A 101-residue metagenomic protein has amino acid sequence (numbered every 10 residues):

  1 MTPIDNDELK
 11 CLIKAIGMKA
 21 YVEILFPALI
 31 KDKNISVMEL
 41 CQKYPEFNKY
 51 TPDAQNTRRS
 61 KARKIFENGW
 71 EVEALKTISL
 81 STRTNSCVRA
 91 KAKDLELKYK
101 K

Functional and structural regions predicted by a protein language model:
M1-D7: Basic, low-complexity segments
I4, D32-I35, Y50, R83 (+1 more regions): Short coil/turn linker and secondary-structure boundary residues
L9-I35, A62: Short, amphipathic alpha-helical "recognition" segments used to contact nucleic acids or chromatin
S36-L40: Short acidic, hydrophobic short linear motifs in intrinsically disordered regions
Q42-T57: Short, basic interhelical loop/turn and adjoining N-cap of the next helix at nucleic-acid- or acidic-partner-contacting
R59, R63-F66: DNA major-groove recognition helix of helix-turn-helix
E67-R83: Short Lys/Arg-enriched helix C-cap and helix-to-coil transition segments that create basic nucleic-acid-contact patches
C87-K101: Helix-turn-helix/homeodomain-like alpha-helical modules used for DNA recognition and transcription-factor dimerization
